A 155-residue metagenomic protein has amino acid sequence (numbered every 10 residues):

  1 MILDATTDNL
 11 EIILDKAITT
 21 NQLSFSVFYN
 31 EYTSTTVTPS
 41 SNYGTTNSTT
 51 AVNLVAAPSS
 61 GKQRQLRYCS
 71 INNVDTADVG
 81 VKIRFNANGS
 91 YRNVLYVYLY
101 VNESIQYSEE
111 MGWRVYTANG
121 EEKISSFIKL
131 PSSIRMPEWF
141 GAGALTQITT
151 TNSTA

Functional and structural regions predicted by a protein language model:
M1-A155: Surface-exposed, low-hydrophobicity beta-strand/loop segments enriched in small/polar/acidic residues
